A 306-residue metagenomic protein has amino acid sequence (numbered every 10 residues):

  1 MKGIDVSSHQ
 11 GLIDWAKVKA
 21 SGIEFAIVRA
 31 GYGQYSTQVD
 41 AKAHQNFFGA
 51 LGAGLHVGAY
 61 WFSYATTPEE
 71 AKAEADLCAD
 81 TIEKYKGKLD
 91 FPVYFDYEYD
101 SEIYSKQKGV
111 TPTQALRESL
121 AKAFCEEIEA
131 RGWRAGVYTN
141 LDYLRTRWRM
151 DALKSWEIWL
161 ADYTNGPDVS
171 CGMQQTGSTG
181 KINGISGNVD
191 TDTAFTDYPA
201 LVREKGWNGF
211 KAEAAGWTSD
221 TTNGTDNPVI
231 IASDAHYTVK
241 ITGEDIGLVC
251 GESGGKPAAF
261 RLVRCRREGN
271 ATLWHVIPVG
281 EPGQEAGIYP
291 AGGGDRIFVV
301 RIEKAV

Functional and structural regions predicted by a protein language model:
M1-A123, E129-R131: Substrate-binding cleft of extracellular glycoside hydrolase catalytic domains
M1-Q10, A16, R149-T218: Functionally critical loop-and-helix segments that line ligand-binding/catalytic clefts of soluble enzyme domains
V57, R134-G136, I158: Hydrophobic anchor at the start of a short beta-strand that flanks the dinucleotide cofactor-binding loop
W61, T139, D162: Short beta-strand/turn micro-motifs composed of small residues that flank or help shape donor/cofactor-binding pockets
E70-A73, Y143-A152: Glycine-rich, charge-decorated loop segments at or immediately adjacent to ligand/cofactor-binding or catalytic sites
A79-F95, Y99-S101, W148-S170, G224-T225 (+1 more regions): Structural recognition of alpha->loop->beta junctions
I128-T146: Aromatic-lined carbohydrate-recognition surfaces of secreted/lumenal glycan-active proteins
A212, G216-V306: Extracytoplasmic soluble-region selector
